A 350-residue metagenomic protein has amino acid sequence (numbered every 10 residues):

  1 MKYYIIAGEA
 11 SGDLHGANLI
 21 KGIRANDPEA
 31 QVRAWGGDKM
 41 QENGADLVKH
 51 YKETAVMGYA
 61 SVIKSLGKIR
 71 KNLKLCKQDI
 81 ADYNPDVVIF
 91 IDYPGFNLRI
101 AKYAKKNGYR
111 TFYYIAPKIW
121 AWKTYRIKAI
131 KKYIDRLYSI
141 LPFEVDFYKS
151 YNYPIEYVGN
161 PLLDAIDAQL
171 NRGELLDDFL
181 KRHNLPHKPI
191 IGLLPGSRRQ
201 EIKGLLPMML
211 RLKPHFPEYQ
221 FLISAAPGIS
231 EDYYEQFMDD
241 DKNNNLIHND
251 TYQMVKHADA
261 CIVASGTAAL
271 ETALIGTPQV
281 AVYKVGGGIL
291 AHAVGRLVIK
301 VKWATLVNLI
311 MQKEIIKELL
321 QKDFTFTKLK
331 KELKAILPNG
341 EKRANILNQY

Functional and structural regions predicted by a protein language model:
M1-Y350: Nucleotide-activated sugar donor-binding and catalytic core shared by glycosyltransferases and related lipid-linked
